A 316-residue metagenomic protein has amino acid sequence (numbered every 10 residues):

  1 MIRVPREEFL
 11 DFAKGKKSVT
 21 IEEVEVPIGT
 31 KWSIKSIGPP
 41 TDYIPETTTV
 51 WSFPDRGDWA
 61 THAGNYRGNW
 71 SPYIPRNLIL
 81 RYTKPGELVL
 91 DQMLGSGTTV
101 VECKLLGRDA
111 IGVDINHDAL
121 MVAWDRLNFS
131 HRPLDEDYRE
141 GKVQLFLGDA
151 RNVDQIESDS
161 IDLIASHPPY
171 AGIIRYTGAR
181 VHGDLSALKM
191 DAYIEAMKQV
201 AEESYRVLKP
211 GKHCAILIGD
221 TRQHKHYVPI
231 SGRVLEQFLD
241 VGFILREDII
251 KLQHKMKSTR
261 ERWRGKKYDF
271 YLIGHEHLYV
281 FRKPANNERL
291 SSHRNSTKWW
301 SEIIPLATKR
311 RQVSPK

Functional and structural regions predicted by a protein language model:
M1-K316: Class I S-adenosyl-L-methionine-dependent methyltransferase catalytic core
